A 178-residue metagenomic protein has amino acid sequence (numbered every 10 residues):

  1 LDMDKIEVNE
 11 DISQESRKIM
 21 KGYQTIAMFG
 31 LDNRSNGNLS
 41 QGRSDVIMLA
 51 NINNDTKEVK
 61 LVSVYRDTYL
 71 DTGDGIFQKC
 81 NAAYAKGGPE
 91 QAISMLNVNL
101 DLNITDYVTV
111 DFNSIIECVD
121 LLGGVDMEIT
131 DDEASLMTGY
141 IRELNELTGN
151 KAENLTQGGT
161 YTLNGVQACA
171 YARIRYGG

Functional and structural regions predicted by a protein language model:
L1-G178: Non-catalytic, solvent-exposed segments at the cell envelope interface
